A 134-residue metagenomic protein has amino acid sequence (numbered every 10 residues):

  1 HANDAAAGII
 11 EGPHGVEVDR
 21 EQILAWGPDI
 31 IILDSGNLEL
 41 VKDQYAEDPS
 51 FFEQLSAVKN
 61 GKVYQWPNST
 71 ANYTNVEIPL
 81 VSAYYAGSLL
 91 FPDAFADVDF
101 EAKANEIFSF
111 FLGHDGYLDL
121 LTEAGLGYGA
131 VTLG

Functional and structural regions predicted by a protein language model:
H1-L80, A94-D97, E101-A102, E106 (+1 more regions): Binding-cleft/active-site segments that stabilize strongly anionic ligands or cofactors
L80-A83, G87: Short, amphipathic alpha-helical "lid/cap" segments that border enzyme active or binding sites
G87-A94: Short, hydrophobic alpha-helical segments
